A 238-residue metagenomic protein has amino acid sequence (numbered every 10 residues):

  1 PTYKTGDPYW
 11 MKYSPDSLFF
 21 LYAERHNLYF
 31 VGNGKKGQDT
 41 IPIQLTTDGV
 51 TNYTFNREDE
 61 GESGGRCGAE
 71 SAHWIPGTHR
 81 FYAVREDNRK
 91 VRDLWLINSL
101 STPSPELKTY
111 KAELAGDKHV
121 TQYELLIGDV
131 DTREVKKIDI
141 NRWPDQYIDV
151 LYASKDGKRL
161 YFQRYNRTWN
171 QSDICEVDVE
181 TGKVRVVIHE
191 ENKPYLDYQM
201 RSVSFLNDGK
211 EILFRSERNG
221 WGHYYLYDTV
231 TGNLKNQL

Functional and structural regions predicted by a protein language model:
P1, L28, P42, L125-I127 (+3 more regions): Hydrophobic beta-strand positions in blades of beta-propellers and related beta-sheet-rich domains
P1-N52, W143-Y152, Q163: A conserved hydrophobic secondary-structure block that centers on an alpha-helix together with its immediately flanking
T2, E60-G61, K136-I140, R185-P194 (+1 more regions): A short beta-strand motif characteristic of beta-propeller blades
D7-Y9, G68-E70, T121, Y147-D149 (+3 more regions): Beta-rich catalytic cores
F19-N27, G32-N33, E70-H73, Y82-N88 (+7 more regions): Beta-strand C-termini and the immediately following turn/loop, strongest in propeller blades
N33-K36, D129-R133, V179-G182, T229-G232: Short loop/turn segments that connect beta-strands within beta-propeller blades
G37-H73, A83-K137: Predominantly five- to eight-bladed beta-propeller fold
T51-C67, W143-I148, N192-M200: Short glycine-/Asp-/Thr-/Trp-enriched loop segments that recur within the blades of beta-propeller repeat domains
